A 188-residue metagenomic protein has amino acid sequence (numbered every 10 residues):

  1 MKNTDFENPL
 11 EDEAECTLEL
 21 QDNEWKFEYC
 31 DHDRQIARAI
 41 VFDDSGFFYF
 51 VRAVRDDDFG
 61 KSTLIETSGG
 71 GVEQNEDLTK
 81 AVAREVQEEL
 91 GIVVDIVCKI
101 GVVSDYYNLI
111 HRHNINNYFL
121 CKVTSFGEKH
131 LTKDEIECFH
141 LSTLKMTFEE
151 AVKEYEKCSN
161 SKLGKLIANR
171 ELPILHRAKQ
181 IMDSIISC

Functional and structural regions predicted by a protein language model:
K2-I40, D44: Acidic, metal-coordinating catalytic segment for phosphate/diphosphate chemistry, firing primarily on the Nudix
Q35-A37, G46, I115-N117, L141: Change "...and in nucleic-acid phosphodiester-cleaving endonucleases..." to "...and in nucleic-acid processing enzymes
F42-F47, D56-D57, E73, L120-E128: Short, charged/polar surface micro-motifs in flexible loops or helix N-caps
F47-E88: Conserved Nudix-box catalytic region and its N-terminal flanking loop in Nudix hydrolases and closely related
F50-R52, L131-D134: Beta-strand scaffold of nucleotide-dependent catalytic cores
V93-G101: A short coil-to-beta-strand element that immediately follows conserved catalytic motifs
D105-H130, L144: Active-site-adjacent beta-strand/loop module that shapes the phosphate/pyrophosphate-binding cleft
E128, D134-C188: Nudix hydrolase/Nudix homology domain
